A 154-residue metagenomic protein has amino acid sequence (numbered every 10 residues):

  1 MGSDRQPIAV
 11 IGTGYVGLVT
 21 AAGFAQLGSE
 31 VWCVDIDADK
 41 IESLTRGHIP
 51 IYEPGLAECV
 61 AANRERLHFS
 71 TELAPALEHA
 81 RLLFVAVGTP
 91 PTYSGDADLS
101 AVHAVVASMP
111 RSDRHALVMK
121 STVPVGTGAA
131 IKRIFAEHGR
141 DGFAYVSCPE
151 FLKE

Functional and structural regions predicted by a protein language model:
G2-P7, E30, I36-R81, G88-G95 (+1 more regions): Conserved N-terminal Rossmann-fold NAD(P) cofactor-binding segment
A9-G12: Conserved N-terminal Rossmann-fold NAD(P)-binding element of oxidoreductases
V16: Hydrophobic/small residue at the entry helix of a nucleotide-binding pocket
A21, A25-Q26: Gly/Ala-rich phosphate-binding loop of Rossmann-like dinucleotide-binding domains, activating on the conserved
G28-V31, D141-F143: A generic structural motif
E78-L82, S112-H115: Short acidic/histidine-rich motifs immediately flanking catalytic phosphotransfer sites in two-component signaling
L83-V85, M119: Redox-cofactor binding/interface segments in oxidoreductases and associated redox assembly factors
P91-F151: Rossmann-like NAD(P)(H) cofactor-binding subdomain of soluble oxidoreductases
